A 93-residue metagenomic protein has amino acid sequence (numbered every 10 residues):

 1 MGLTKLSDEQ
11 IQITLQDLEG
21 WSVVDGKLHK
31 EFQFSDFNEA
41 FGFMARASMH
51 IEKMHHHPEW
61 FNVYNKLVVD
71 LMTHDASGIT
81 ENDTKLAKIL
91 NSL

Functional and structural regions predicted by a protein language model:
M1-S35: N-terminal first-folded block
G20-V23, S48-P58: Short arginine-rich
L28, N65-L67: A generic structural signal for short beta-strands and their flanking turns/coil linkers
S35-N38, S77: A generic structural signal for alpha-helix starts
N38-M44: Short amphipathic alpha-helices within nucleic acid-binding modules
A45-R46, K88: Solvent-exposed alpha-helix faces
L67-L93: C-terminal structural segments of small proteins and small subunits
